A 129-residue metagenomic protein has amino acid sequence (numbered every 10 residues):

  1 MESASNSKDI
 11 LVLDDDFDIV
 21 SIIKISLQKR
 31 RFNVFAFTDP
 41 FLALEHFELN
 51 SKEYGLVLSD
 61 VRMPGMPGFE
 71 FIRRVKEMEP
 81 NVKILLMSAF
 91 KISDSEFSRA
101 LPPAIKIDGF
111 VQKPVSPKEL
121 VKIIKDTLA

Functional and structural regions predicted by a protein language model:
M1-L11, K24, S116-A129: Non-catalytic signal-transmission and effector/linker regions of two-component phosphorelay proteins
F17-F35: Two-component/phosphorelay signaling modules centered on CheY-like receiver
T38-D39, P67-E70: Acidic catalytic/metal-coordinating carboxylates
T38-L56: Acidic, metal-coordinating helix/loop segments flanking the phosphotransfer/catalytic sites of two-component signaling
D60: Active-site residues of response regulator receiver
M63: Receiver (REC) domain active-site loop signature in two-component systems and cognate sites in sensor histidine kinases
E70, K91-G109, K118, K122: Alpha4 helix (beta4-alpha4-beta5 surface) of REC/receiver domains from two-component response regulators
M87-A89: Hydrophobic/aromatic residues positioned on beta-strands within the core alpha/beta folds
